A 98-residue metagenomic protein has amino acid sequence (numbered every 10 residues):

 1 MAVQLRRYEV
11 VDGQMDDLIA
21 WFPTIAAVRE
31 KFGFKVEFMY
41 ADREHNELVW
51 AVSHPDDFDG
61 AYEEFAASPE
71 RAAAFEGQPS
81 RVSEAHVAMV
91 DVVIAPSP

Functional and structural regions predicted by a protein language model:
M1, A95-P98: Basic/polar N-terminal segments that are highly enriched at the extreme N-terminus, encompassing both cleavable
A2-R7, L18, R29, L48-P55: Short, structured motif recognition centered on aromatic/hydrophobic residues
A20, T24-F38, S53-M89, P98: An amphipathic, aromatic/His-enriched active-site/gating alpha helix that lines ligand/cofactor pockets
R43-E47: Short acidic/glycine-enriched loop/turn segments that link adjacent beta-strands
